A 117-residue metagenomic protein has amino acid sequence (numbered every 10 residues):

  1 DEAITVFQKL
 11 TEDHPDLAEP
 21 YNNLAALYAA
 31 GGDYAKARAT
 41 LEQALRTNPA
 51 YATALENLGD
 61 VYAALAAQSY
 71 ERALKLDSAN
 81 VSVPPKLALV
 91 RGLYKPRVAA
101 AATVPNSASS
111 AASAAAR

Functional and structural regions predicted by a protein language model:
E12, N22, Y28-A29, R46 (+1 more regions): Position-specific recognition of the canonical hydrophobic site in helix A of tetratricopeptide repeat
A18-E19, A52-T53, V81: Helix-start (N-cap) detector for alpha-helical repeat units in TPR-like alpha-solenoids, especially tetratricopeptide
A30, A64, G92-R97: Register position in tetratricopeptide repeats
